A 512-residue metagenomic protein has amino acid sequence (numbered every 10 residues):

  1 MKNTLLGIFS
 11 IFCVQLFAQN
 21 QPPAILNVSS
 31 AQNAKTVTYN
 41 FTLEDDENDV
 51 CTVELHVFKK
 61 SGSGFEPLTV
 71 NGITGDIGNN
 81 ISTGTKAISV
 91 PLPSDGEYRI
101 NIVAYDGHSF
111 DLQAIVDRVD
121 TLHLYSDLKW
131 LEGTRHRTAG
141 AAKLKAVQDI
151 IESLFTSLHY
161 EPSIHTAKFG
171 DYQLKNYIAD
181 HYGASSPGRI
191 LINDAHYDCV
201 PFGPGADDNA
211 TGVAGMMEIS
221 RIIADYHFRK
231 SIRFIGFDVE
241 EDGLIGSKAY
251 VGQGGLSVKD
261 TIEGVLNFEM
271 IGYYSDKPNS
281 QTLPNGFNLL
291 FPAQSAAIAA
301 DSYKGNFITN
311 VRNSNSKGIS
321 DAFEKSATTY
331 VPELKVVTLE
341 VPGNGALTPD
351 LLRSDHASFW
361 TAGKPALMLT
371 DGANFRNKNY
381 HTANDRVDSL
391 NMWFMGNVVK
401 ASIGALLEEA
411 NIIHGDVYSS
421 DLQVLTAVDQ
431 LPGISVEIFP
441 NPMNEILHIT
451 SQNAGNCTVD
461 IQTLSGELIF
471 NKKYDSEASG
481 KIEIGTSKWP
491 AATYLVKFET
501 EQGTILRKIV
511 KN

Functional and structural regions predicted by a protein language model:
M1-P22, T426-V428: Bacterial Sec-dependent N-terminal signal peptides
T42-D49, K59, N453: Extracellular acidic, Ser/Thr/Pro-rich low-complexity tracts
S82-G84, I88, G96, G455 (+1 more regions): A glycine-anchored, Pro-Gly-centered beta-turn/N-cap motif
H108-K143, D198, R376-D385: N-terminal capping segment at the start of a domain
S126-Y182, V336: A non-catalytic alpha/beta surface segment that caps or lines the substrate-entry region of metallo-dependent hydrolase
V200-N315: Acidic/histidine-rich catalytic neighborhood of metal-dependent amide-processing enzymes
I271, K277-L422: Active-site-adjacent substrate-binding region of metalloamidase/peptidase-like peptide-processing proteins
D429-N512: C-terminal outer-membrane/trafficking sorting elements
